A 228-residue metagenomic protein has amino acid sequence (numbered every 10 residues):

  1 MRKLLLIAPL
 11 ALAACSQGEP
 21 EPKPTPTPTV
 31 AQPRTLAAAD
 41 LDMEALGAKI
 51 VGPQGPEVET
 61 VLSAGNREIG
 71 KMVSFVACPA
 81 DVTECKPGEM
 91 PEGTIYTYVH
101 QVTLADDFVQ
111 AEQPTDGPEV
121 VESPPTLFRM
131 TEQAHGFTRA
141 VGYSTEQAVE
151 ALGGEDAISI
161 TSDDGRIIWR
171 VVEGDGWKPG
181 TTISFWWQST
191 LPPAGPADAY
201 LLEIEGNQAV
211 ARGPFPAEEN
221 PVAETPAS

Functional and structural regions predicted by a protein language model:
M1-A8: Sec-dependent signal peptide recognition, specifically the positively charged N-region followed immediately by
L5, S16-G18: Generic N-terminal simple sequence motifs
L12-A14: C-terminal motif of bacterial Sec signal peptides marking the signal peptidase cleavage site
E19-S228: Extracellular or exported targeting regions of proteins
